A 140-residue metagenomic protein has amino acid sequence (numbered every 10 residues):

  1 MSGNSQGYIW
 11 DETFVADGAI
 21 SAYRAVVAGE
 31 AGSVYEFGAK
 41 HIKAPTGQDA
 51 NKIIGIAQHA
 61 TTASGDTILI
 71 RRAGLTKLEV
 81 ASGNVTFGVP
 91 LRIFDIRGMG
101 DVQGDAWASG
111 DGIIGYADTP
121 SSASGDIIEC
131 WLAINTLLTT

Functional and structural regions predicted by a protein language model:
M1-T140: Glycine-anchored, exposed beta-strand/edge motif detector
